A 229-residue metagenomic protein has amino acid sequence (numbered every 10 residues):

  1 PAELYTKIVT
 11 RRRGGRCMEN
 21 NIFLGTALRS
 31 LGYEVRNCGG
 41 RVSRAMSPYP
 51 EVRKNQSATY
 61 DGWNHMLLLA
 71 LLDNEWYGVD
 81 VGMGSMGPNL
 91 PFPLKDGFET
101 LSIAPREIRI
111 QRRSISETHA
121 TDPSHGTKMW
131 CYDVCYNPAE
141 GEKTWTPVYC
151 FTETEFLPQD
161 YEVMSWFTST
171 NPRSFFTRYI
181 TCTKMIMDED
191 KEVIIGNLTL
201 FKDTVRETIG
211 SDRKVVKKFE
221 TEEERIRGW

Functional and structural regions predicted by a protein language model:
P1, L157-Q159, T221: Intrinsic-disorder/low-complexity, polar/charged segments
P1-A2, G32-C38, W145-C150: Generic detector of short, locally flexible boundary/turn motifs and exposed helical patches
P1-R12: Secondary-structure boundary elements
K7, M185, G228-W229: Residues that form generic nucleotide/phosphate-binding pockets
R12-R41, L68, C182: Cysteine-centered nucleophilic/redox motifs
S43-E207: His-Asp-centered catalytic microenvironments across diverse enzyme cores, prominently the transglutaminase-like
I209-W229: A conserved C-terminal secondary-structure "cap"
